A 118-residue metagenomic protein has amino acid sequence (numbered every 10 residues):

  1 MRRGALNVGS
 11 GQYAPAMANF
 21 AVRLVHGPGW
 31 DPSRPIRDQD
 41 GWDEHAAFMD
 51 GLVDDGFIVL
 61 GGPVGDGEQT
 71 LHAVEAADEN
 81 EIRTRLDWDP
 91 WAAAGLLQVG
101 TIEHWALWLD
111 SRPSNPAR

Functional and structural regions predicted by a protein language model:
R2-R3: Basic polycationic patches enriched in arginine
G9-R118: Conserved, structured core segments of small domains
